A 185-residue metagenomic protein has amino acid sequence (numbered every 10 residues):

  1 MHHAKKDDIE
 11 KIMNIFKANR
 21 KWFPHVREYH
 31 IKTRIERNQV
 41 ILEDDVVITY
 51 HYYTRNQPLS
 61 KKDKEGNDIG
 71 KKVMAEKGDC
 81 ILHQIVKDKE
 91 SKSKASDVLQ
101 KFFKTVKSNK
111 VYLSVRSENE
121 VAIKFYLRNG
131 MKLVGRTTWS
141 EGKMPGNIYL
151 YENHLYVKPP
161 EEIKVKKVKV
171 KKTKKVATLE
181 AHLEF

Functional and structural regions predicted by a protein language model:
M1-D7, P160-I163, F185: Conserved N-terminal entry element of GNAT/NAT acetyltransferase domains
M1-V26: Short amphipathic alpha-helix that is part of the acyltransferase structural core
F16, Y126, M131: Conserved active-site tyrosine of GNAT-family acetyltransferases
R20-V40, T49-H51: Active-site rim helix/loop that mediates acceptor-substrate recognition in acyltransferases
R37-L42, V47, Q84, Y112 (+1 more regions): Short hydrophobic/aromatic beta-strand element in the GNAT-like acyltransferase core that lines or flanks the acyl-donor
T49-Q84, E90, S140-P145: Conserved acyl-donor/pantetheine-binding loop and adjacent beta-alpha core of acyl/acetyltransferases and related
S91-T105, K124, R128: Conserved acetyl-CoA-binding loop-helix of GNAT-fold acetyltransferases
L113-I123, W139-M144: Conserved beta-strand-loop-alpha-helix junction that forms the acyl-donor binding cleft
